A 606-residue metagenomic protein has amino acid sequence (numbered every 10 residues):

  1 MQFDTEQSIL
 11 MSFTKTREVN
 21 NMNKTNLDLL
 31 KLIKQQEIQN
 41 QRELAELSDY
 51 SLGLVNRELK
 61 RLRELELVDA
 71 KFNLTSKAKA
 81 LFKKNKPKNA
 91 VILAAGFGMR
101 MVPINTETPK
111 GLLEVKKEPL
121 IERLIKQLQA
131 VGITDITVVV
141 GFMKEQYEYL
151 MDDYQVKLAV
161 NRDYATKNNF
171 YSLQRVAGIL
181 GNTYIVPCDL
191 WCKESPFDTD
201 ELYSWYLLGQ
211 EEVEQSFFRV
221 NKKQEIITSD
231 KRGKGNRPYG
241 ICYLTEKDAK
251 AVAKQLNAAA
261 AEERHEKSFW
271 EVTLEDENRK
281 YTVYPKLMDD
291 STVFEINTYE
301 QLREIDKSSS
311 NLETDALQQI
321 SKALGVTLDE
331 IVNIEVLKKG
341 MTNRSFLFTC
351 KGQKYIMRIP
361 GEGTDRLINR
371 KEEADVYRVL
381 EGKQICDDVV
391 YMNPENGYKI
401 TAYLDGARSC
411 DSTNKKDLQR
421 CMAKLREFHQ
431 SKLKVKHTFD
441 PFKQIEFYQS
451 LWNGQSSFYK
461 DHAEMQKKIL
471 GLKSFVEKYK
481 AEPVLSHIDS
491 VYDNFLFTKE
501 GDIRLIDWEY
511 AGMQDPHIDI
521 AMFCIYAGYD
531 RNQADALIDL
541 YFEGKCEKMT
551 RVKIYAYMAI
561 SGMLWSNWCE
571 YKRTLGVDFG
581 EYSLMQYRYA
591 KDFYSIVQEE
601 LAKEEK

Functional and structural regions predicted by a protein language model:
N26-E43, L47-D49, S76, A80-K144: N-terminal glycine-rich phosphate-binding loop and ensuing alpha1 helix
K34-E37, N73-A90, P238-V326: Conserved alpha/beta core of the MobA/IspD/sugar-nucleotide pyrophosphorylase nucleotidyltransferase superfamily
Y147-F217: Conserved beta-loop-beta/alpha segment of the NTase-like Rossmann-fold superfamily that binds/positions NTPs
K193-T273: Conserved core of the sugar-phosphate nucleotidyltransferase
D306, L312-T314, N567-K606: ATP/Mg2+ or Mg2+-diphosphate-binding catalytic cores that bind nucleotide phosphates or diphosphates via glycine-rich
D315-V332, L433-I488, K499-E500: An alpha-helical support segment within catalytic cores of ATP-dependent transferases
E335-F442, S456-E464: ATP-binding pocket architecture of kinase catalytic cores
H517-C546, A559-V577: Active-site activation/catalytic loop segments of kinase-like enzymes and analogous catalytic loops in related
